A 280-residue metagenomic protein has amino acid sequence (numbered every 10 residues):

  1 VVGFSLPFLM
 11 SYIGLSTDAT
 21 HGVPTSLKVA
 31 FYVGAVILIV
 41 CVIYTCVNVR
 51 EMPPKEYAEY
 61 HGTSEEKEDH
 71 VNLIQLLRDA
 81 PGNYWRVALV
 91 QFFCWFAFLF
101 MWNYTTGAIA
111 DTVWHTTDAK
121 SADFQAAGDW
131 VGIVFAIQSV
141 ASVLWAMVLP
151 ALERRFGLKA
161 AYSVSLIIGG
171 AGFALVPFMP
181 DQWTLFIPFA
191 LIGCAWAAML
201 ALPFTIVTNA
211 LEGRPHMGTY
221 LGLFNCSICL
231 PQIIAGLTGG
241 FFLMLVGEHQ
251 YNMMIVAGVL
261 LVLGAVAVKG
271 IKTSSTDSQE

Functional and structural regions predicted by a protein language model:
V1, G128, G213-F224: Loop-to-transmembrane helix entry/capping segments in MFS-fold secondary transporters and related SLC/MFSD carriers
V1-F100, L260-E280: Intracellular loop-helix junctions on the cytosolic face of multi-pass helical membrane proteins
T25, H115-V140, N252: Loop-to-transmembrane helix entry
S139-M147, C229, I233: Residue-level signature of mid-helix packing/kink "hotspots" within the transmembrane helices of 12-pass Major
L144-L158, L243: Helix-to-loop junctions at the C-terminal end of transmembrane segments in multipass secondary transporters
I167-P180: C-terminal ends and interior cores of transmembrane alpha-helices in multi-pass membrane transporters/permeases
T184-M199: Hydrophobic core of transmembrane alpha-helices in multi-pass small-molecule transporters, especially MFS/SLC-type
A198-G213: Intracellular juxtamembrane helix-capping segments at the cytosolic ends of symmetry-related transmembrane helices
